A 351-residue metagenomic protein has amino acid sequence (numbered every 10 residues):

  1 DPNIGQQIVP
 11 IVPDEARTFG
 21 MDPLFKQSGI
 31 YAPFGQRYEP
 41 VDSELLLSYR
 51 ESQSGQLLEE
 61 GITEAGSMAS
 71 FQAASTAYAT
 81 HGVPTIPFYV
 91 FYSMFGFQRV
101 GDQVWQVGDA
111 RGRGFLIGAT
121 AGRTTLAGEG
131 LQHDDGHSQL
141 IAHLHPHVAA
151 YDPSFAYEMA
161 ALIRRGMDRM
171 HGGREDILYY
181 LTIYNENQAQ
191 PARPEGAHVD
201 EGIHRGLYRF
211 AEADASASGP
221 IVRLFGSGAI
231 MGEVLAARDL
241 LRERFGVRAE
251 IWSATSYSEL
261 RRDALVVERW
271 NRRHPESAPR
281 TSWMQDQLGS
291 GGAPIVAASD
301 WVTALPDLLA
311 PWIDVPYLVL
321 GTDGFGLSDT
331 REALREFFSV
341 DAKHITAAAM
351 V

Functional and structural regions predicted by a protein language model:
D1-P191, H198-E201, A264-H274, V315 (+2 more regions): Thiamine diphosphate
L46, T124-H133, H137-S138, H143 (+3 more regions): Thiamine diphosphate
